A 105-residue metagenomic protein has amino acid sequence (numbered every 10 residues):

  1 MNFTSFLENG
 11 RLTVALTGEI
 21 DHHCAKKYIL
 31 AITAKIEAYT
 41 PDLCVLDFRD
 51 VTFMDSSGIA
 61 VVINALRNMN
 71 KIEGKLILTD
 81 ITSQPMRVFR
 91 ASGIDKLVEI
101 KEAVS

Functional and structural regions predicted by a protein language model:
M1-S5, S105: Non-catalytic signal-transmission and effector/linker regions of two-component phosphorelay proteins
T4-L30: STAS-typified acidic loop motif
I20-L97: Amphipathic alpha-helical interaction surfaces in cytosolic regulatory modules
S83, V104-S105: Acidic phosphotransfer microenvironment of two-component signaling modules
E99-A103: Short acidic-hydrophobic, aromatic-tinged amphipathic segments that line or gate anion-handling sites
